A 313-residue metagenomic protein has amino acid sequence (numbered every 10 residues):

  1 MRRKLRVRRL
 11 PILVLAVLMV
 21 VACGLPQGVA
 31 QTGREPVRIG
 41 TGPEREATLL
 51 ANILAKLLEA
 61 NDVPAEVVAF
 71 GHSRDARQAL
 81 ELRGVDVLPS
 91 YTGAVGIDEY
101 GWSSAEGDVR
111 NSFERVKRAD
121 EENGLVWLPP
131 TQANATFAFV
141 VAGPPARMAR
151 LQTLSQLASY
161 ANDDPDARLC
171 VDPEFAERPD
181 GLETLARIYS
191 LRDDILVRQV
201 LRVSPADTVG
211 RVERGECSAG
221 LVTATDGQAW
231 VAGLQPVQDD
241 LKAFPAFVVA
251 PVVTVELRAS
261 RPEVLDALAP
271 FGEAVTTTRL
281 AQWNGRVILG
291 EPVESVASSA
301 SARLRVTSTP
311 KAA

Functional and structural regions predicted by a protein language model:
M1-L13: Bacterial N-terminal signal peptides that target proteins for export
M19-A22: C-terminal motif of bacterial Sec signal peptides marking the signal peptidase cleavage site
G24-Q27: Bacterial signal peptide processing site
R34-F70, Q132-S204, T208-V209, R214 (+2 more regions): Bilobed "Venus flytrap"/periplasmic-binding protein-like clamshell domains and structurally analogous long
E46, A176-D180, T184-I188, E263-A313: An extracytoplasmic/periplasmic, membrane-proximal ligand-sensing/linker region
D86-Y91, C217-T223: Paired acidic/hydrophobic, glycine-rich loop segments that form the ligand-binding mouth/hinge of periplasmic-binding
E99-L128, E216, Q228-K242: Ligand-binding "clamshell"
F137-R147, F247-P262: A bilobed periplasmic-binding-protein/Venus flytrap-type ligand-binding module shared by bacterial periplasmic
